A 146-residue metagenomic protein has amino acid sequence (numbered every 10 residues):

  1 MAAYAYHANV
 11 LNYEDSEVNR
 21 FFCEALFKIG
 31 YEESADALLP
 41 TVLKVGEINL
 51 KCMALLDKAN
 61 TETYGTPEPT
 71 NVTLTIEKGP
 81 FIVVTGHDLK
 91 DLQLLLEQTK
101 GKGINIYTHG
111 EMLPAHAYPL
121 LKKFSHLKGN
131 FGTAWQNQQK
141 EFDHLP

Functional and structural regions predicted by a protein language model:
M1-P146: Metallocofactor- and cofactor-centric catalytic cores in central/energy metabolism, strongly enriched
